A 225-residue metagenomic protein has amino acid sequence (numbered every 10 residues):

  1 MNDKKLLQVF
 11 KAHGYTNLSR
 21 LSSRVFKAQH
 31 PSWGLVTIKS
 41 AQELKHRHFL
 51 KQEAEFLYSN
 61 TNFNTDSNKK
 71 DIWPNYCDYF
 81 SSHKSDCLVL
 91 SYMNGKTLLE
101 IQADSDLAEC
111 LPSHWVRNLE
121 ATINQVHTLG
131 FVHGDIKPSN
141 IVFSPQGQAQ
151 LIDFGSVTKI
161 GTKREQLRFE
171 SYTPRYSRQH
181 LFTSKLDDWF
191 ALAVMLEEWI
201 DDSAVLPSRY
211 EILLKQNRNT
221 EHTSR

Functional and structural regions predicted by a protein language model:
L21-E55: ATP-binding glycine-rich loop module of kinase domains
N75-D86: Short beta-strand micro-motifs within the conserved protein kinase catalytic domain, predominantly in the N-lobe
K84-T97: Conserved short submotifs of the Hanks-type protein kinase catalytic core that shape the nucleotide-binding pocket
L98-L107: AlphaC helix of the protein kinase catalytic domain
W115-V116: Activation segment signature within eukaryotic-like protein kinase domains
H127-F143: Catalytic-loop of the protein kinase fold
N140-I152: Conserved protein kinase catalytic/activation segment
Q150, S156-Q216: C-lobe/activation-segment region of protein kinase-like
